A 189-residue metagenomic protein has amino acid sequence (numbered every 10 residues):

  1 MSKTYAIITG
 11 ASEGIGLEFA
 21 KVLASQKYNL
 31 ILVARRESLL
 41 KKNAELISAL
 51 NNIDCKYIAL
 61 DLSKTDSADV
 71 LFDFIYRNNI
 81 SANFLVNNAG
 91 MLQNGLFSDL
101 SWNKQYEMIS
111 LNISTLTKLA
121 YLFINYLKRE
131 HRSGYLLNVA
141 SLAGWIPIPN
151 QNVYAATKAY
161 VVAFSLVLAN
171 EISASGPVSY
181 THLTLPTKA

Functional and structural regions predicted by a protein language model:
S12-G14: Conserved glycine-rich cofactor-binding loop
Q26-K42: Conserved glycine-rich Rossmann-like NAD(P)H-binding loop of the short-chain dehydrogenase/reductase
N88-Q93: Conserved NAD(P)H cofactor-binding loop of Rossmann-fold oxidoreductase domains
L96-F97, K104-I109: Substrate-binding pocket helix/loop in short-chain dehydrogenase/reductase
A120, T157: Active-site helix of classical SDR
S141: Residue(s) in the substrate-gating loop at a strand-loop-helix junction that position the organic substrate next
T181-T187: Conserved small/polar residues in nucleotide/adenosyl-binding loops
